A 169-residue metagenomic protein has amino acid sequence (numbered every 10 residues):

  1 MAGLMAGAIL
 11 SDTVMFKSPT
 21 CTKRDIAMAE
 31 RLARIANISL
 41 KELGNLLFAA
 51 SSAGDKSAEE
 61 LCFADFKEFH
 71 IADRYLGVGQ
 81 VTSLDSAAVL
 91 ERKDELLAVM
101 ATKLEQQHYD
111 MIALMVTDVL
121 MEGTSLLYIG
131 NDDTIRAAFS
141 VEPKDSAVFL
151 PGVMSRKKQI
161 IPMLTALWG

Functional and structural regions predicted by a protein language model:
M1-M28, A138: Short alpha-helices
M28-G169: C-terminal accessory domains and tails appended to enzymatic cores
